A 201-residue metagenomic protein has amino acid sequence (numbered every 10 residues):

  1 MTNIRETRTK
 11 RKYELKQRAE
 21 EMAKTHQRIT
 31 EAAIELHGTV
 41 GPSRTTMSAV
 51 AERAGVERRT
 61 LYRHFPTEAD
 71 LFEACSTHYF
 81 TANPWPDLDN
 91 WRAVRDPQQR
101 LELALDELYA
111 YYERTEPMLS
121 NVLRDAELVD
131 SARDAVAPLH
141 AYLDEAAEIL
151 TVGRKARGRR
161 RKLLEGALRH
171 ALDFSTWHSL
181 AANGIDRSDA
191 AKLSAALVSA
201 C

Functional and structural regions predicted by a protein language model:
M1-V56, R63-H64, A69-D70: Basic, helix-initiating cap at the start of DNA-binding domains
R28, A32-V40, P86-N90, M118 (+3 more regions): Solvent-exposed, amphipathic alpha-helical segments
H64, A74, L193: Residues in the recognition helix of alpha-helical DNA-binding motifs
F65, R124-L128, A171: Short helix-capping/turn signature of helix-turn-helix
D70-Y79: Alpha-helical DNA-contacting segments of helix-turn-helix folds
A74, W85-P117, L139-H140: Hydrophobic alpha-helical connector segments
D106-L123, D130-G166, A191-C201: Amphipathic alpha-helical packing segments from all-alpha helical-bundle domains
I149, E165-R187, S199-C201: Amphipathic C-terminal alpha-helical segment
